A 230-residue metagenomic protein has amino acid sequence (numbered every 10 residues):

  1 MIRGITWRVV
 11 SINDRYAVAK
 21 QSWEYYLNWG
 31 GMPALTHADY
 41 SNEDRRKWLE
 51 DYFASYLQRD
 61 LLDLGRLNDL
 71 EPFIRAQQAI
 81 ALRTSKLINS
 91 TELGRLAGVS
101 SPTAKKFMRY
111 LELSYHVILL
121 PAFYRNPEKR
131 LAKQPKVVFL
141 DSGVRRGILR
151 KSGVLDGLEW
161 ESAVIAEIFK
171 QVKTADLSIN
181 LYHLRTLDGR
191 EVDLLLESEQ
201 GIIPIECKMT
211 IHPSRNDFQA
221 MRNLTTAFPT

Functional and structural regions predicted by a protein language model:
M1-L82: Interdomain motor-coupling "hinge/lid" segment immediately C-terminal to the ATP-binding subdomain of NTP-driven enzymes
M32-P33, L96, E191: Gly/Ser/Thr-rich beta-alpha loop segments that engage phosphate groups in nucleotides
T91-R95: A short acidic, leucine-rich amphipathic alpha-helix
T103: Residues in the helix-turn-helix
K106-Y110, Y115-H116, L120-T230: A cross-kingdom feature that marks ATP-driven nucleic-acid transaction machinery
